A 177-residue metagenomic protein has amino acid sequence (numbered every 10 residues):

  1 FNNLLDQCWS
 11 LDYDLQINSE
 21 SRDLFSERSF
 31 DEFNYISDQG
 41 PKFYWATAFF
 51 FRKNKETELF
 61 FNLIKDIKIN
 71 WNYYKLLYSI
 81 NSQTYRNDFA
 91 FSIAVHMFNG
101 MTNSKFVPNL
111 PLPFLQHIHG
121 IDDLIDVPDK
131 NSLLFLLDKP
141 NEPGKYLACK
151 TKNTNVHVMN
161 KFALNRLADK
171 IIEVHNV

Functional and structural regions predicted by a protein language model:
F1-F25: GT-A fold catalytic core of metal-dependent nucleotide-sugar glycosyltransferases, centered on the diacidic
D23-S26, E56-E58: Short, surface-exposed beta-strand/loop "edge" segments at domain boundaries and coil↔beta transitions
F25-S37: Short acidic (Asp/Glu) patches
I36-V177: A glycosyltransferase accessory/donor-loop signature
